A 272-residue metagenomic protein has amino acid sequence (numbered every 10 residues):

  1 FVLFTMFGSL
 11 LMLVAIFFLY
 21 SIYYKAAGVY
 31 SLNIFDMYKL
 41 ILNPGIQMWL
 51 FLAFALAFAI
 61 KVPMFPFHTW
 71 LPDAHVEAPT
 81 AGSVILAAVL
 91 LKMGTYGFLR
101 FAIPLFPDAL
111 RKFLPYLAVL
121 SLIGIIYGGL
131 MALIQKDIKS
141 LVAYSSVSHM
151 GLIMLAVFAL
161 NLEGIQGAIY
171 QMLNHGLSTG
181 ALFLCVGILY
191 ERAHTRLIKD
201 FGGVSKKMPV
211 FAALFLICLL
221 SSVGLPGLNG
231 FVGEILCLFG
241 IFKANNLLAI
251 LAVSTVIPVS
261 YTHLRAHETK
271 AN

Functional and structural regions predicted by a protein language model:
F1-I46, M131-Y144, S148-I198: Alpha-helical multi-pass transmembrane bundles of energy-transducing inner-membrane proteins
T5, W49-A55, Y170-A181, L248-P258: Alpha-helical transmembrane segments
L10-H68, F98, A102-Y116, G164 (+2 more regions): Juxtamembrane/interfacial segments at transmembrane-helix boundaries in multi-pass membrane proteins
L11-V14, A53-L56, L117-Y127, G151 (+3 more regions): Lipid-exposed faces of alpha-helical membrane segments in multi-pass integral membrane proteins
V62-D73, I126-K139: C-terminal ends of transmembrane helices
P63, G94, L173, L177 (+1 more regions): Active-site His/Glu-centered metal-binding helix of metallohydrolases
P79-L86, I198-V204, I250-V253: Membrane-interface alpha-helices at helix entry/exit sites of multi-pass transporters
T262-T269: Conserved small/polar residues in nucleotide/adenosyl-binding loops
